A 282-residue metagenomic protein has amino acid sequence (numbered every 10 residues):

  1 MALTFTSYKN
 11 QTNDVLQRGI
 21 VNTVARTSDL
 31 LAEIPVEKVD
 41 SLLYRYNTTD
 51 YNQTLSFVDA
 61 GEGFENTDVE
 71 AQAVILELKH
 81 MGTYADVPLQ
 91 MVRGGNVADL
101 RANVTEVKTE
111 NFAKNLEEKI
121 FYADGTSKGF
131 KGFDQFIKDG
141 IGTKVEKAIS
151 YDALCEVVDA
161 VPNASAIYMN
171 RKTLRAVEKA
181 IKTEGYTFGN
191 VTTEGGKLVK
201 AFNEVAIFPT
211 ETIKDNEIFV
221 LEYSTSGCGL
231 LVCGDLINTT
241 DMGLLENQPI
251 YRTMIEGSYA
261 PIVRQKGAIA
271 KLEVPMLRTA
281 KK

Functional and structural regions predicted by a protein language model:
A2-Y51, E70-M81, G95-A98, K131-C155 (+2 more regions): Sequence/fold signature of self-assembling virion shell proteins
S56-F57, M91-A98, N103: Extended, non-catalytic structural segments that build the interaction scaffolds of large macromolecular assemblies
A60-F64, D215-I218: Glycine-centered loop/turn motifs
M81-Q90: Residues forming anionic-ligand binding surfaces in small-molecule and nucleic-acid pockets of primarily soluble enzymes
A102, E106, E110, Y151-C155: Solvent-exposed, polar/charged alpha-helical surfaces in well-ordered, non-transmembrane soluble domains, broadly
T109-E117: Sec-exported extracytoplasmic/periplasmic mature domains
E117-G132: Short, glycine/acidic-rich hinge or "gate" loops at secondary-structure transitions that mediate conformational
I167-N170: Conserved hydrophobic ligand-interaction patch in extracellular adhesion modules
